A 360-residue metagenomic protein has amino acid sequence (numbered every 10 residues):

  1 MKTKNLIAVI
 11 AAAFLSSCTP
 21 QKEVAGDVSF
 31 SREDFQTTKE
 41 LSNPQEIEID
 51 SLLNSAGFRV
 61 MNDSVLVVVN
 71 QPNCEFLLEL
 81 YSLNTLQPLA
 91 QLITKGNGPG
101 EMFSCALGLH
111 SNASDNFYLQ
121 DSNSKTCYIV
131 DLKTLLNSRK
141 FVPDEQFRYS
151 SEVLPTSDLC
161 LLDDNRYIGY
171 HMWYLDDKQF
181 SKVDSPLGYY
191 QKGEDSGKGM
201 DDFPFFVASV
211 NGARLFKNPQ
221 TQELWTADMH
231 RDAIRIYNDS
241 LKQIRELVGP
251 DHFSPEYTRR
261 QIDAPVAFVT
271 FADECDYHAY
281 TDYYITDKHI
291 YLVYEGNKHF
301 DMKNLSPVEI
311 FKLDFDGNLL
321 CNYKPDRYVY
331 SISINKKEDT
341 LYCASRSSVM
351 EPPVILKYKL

Functional and structural regions predicted by a protein language model:
L15-S17: C-terminal motif of bacterial Sec signal peptides marking the signal peptidase cleavage site
F35-E48, A90-M102, V142-S151, Y190-V210 (+1 more regions): Surface-exposed loop and turn segments in beta-propeller and other repeat-based domains that flank or scaffold
Q45-F76, T281-Y284, H289-N297: Beta-strand-rich domains and repeat architectures in extracellular enzymes and scaffolds, especially beta-propellers
S55-V60, L107-N112, S157-D164, A208-Q220 (+3 more regions): Structural signature of eukaryotic scaffold interfaces centered on beta-propeller domains
L80-S82, S181-Y190, S306-G317, K357-L360: Beta-propeller blade signature
Q87-Y118, S122, E145-R148, P204 (+1 more regions): Blade-loop segments of beta-propeller domains
P99-G100, F253-Q261, F315-N335: Conserved blade-ending motifs and adjacent loop-strand segments that build the rim/top face of beta-propeller domains
D273-F311: Loop/turn-rich, solvent-exposed surfaces of beta-rich toroidal or solenoidal domains
